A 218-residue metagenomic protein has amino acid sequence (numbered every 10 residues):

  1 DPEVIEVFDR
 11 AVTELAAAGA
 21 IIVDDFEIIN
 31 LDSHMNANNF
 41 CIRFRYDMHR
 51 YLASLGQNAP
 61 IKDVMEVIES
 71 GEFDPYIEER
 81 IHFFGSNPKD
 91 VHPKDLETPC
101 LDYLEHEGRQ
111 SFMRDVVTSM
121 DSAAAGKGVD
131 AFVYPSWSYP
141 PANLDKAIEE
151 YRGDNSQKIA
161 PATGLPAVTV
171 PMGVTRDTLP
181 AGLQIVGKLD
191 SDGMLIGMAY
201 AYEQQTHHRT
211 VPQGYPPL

Functional and structural regions predicted by a protein language model:
D1, N30-S33, P140-N143, T175-D177 (+1 more regions): Flexible loop/turn segments at secondary-structure boundaries
D1-N58: Gly/Ser-rich, acidic/histidine-flanked active-site/gating loops
I5, D9-A18, S54-Q57, A162-L218: Structural helix-boundary/capping segments
I42-D115, P171-L179: Short helix-loop capping/hinge segments that flank enzyme active sites or metal/cofactor-binding pockets
L101-E105, K127, Y139-K158: Short, surface-exposed loop/helix-turn segments at secondary-structure junctions that function as lids/hinges flanking
R114-K127: Short, well-structured alpha-helical segments in soluble
S119-S122, A147-P171: Small-aliphatic-rich amphipathic alpha-helix that forms the alpha element of a beta-alpha
